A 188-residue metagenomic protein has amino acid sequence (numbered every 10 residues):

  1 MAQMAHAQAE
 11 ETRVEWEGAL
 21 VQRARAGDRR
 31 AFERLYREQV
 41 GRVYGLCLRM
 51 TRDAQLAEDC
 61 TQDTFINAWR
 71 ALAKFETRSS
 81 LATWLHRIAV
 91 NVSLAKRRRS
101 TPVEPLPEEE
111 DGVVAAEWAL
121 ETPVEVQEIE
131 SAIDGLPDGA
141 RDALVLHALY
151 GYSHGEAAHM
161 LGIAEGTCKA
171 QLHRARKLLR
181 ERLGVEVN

Functional and structural regions predicted by a protein language model:
M1-R13, R23, P123, E128-S131 (+2 more regions): C-terminal edge and immediately downstream basic/flexible tail or linker adjoining helix-turn-helix-like DNA-binding
A9, R25-R34, Y44-D63, E165 (+1 more regions): Short, charged helix-capping/linker segments at alpha-helix termini
R25-A26, R52-A54, D63-S80, R98-T101: Sigma70-family region 2
Y36-A54, A71, I133, L178 (+1 more regions): Amphipathic, Lys/Arg- and hydrophobic-enriched alpha-helical face
Y36-R37, L48, H147-L149, H154: Short amphipathic helical patch at the helix-1/turn junction of helix-turn-helix
G45, D59-I66, S79-N91: Structural recognition of an alpha-helix C-terminal capping motif at a helix-to-coil junction
R70-T77, R87-P107, T122: Arg/Lys-rich amphipathic alpha helix in sigma70-family domain 2
S131-D134, D138-D142, Y150-T167, E181: Helix-turn-helix DNA-binding module
